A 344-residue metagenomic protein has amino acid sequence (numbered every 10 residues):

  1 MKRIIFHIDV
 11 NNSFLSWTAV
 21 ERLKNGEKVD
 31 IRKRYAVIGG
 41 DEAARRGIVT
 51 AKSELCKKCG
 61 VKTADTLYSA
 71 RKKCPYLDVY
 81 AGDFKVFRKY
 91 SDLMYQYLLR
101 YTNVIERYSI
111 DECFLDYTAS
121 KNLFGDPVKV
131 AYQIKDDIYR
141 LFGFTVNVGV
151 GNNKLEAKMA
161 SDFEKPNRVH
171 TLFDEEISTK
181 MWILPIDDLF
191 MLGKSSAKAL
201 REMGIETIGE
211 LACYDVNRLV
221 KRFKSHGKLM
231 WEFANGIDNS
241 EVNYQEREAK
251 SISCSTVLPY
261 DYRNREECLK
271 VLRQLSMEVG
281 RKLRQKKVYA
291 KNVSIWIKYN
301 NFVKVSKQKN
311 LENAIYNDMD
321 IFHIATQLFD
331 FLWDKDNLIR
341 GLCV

Functional and structural regions predicted by a protein language model:
M1-L229, R281: Gly/Gly-Pro- and Ser/Thr-rich, intrinsically disordered tail segments characteristic of DNA damage-repair and tolerance
S196-I339: DNA-contacting surface of Y-family translesion DNA polymerases
